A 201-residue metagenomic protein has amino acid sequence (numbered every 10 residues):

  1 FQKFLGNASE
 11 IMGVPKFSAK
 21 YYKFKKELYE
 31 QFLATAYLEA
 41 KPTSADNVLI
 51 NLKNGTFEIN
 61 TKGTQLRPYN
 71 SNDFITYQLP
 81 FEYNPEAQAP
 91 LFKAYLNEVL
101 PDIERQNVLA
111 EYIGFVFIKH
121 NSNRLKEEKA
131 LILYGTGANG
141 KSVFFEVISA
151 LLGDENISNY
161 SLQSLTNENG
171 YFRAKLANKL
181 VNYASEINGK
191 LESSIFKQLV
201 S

Functional and structural regions predicted by a protein language model:
F1-I75: Intein modules and their embedded homing endonuclease domains
K3, E10-K26, L152-G170, K190-S193: Positively charged interface segments
G6, E10, I118, A150 (+1 more regions): Short, intrinsically disordered, mixed-charge
P15-A19, K23, V99-L100, E104 (+2 more regions): Generic amphipathic alpha-helical segments used as scaffolds and interaction surfaces in large, multi-domain proteins
T56-L180: P-loop NTPase catalytic core of nucleic-acid-dependent motor ATPases
N178-S201: Conserved AAA+/SF3 P-loop NTPase catalytic/coupling segment centered on the Walker-B
